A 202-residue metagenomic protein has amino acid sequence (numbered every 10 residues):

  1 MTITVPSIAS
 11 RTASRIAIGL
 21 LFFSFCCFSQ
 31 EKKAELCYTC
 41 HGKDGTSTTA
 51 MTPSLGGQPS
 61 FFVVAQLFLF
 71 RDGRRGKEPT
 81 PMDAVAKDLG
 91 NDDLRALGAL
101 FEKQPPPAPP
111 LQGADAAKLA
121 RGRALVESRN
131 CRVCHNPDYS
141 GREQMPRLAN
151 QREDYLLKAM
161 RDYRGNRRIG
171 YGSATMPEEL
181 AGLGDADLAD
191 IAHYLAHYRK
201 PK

Functional and structural regions predicted by a protein language model:
M1-T12: N-terminal secretory signal peptides that target proteins for export/translocation
R15-S24: Bacterial N-terminal signal peptides
F28-D44, P109-P110, A114-P137, R152: Sequence/structural segment immediately N-terminal to covalent heme-attachment motifs in c-type and related
K43, P81-M82, P137, G172-M176 (+1 more regions): Residue-level hotspots at or immediately adjacent to binding/recognition sites across diverse folds
G45-R74, D83-D88, R123, E127 (+2 more regions): Gly/Gly-Pro-rich "capping" loops immediately C-terminal to redox-active cysteine motifs in periplasmic/lumenal
K77-V85, P110-A116, G172-E179: Short, tandemly repeated low-complexity microdomains enriched for cysteine and small residues
K87-P109, D154, L180-K202: C-terminal capping alpha-helices of c-type cytochrome domains
